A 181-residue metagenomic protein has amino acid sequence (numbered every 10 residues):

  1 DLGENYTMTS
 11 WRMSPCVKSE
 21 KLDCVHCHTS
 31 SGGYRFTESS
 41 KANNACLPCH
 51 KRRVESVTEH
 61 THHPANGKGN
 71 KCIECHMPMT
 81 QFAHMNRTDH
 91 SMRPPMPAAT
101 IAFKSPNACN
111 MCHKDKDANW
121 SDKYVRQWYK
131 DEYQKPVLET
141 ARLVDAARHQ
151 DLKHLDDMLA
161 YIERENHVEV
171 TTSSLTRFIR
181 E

Functional and structural regions predicted by a protein language model:
D1-D131, D157, Y161-R164, E169: Inter-heme linker and motif-flanking segments adjacent to c-type heme-binding CXXCH motifs in c-type cytochromes
P106, V137-A141, L155-D156, T172: Residue-level signal for cytosolic alpha-helical hairpin/rod architecture
K130, Q134-A146, I162: Extended alpha-solenoid helical-repeat scaffolds
E139-H149, E169-E181: Structural detector for internal amphipathic alpha-helices that build alpha-solenoid repeat scaffolds
D151-I162, E181: Amphipathic alpha-helical scaffolding segments comprising HEAT/armadillo-like alpha-solenoid repeats
